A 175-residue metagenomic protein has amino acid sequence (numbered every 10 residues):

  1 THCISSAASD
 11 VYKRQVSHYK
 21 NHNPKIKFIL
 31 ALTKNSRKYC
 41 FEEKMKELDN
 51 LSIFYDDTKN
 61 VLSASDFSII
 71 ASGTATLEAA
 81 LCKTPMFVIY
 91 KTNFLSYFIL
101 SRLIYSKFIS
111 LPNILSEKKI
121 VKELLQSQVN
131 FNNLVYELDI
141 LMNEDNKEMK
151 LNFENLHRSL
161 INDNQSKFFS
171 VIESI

Functional and structural regions predicted by a protein language model:
T1-Y12: Single conserved hydrophobic/aromatic residue that forms the stacking wall/gate of nucleotide- or nucleobase-binding
V16-T33: A conserved nucleotide-sugar
T33-C40, I69: Glycine-rich phosphate-binding loops of nucleotide-dependent enzymes
F41-D57: Nucleotide-activated donor-binding/catalytic signature segment of Leloir-type glycosyltransferases, i.e., the conserved
Y55-L103: A donor-sugar binding/catalytic signature common to diverse glycosyltransferases and related nucleotide-sugar
S96-Y97, S101-D139: Change "using UDP/GDP/dTDP sugars" to "using nucleotide sugars
K147-S159: A short, well-ordered alpha-helix in the C-terminal region of glycosyltransferases
I161-I175: C-terminal alpha-helical cap of glycosyltransferases
